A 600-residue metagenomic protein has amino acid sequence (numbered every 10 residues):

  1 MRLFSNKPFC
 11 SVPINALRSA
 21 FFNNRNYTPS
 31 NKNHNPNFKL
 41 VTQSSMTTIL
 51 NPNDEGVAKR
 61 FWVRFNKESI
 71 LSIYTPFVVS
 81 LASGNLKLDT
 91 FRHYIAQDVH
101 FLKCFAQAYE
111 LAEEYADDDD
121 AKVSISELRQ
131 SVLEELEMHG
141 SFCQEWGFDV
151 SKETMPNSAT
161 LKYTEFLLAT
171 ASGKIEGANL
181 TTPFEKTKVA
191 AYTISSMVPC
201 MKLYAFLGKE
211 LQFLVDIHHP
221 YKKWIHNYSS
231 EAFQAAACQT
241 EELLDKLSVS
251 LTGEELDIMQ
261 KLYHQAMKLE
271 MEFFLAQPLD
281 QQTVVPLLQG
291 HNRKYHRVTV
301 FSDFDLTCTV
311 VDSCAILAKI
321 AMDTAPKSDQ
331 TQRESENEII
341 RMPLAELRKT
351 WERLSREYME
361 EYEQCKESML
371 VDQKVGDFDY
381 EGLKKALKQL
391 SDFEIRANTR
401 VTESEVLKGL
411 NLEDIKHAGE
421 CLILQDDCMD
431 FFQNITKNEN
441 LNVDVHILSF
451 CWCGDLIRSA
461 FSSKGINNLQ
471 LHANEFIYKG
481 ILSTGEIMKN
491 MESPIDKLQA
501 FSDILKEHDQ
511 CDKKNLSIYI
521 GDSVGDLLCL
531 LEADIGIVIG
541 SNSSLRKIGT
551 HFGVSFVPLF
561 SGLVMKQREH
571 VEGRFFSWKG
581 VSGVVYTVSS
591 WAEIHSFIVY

Functional and structural regions predicted by a protein language model:
M1-A16: N-terminal chloroplast transit peptides
R2, L17-F21, Y27, F38-M46 (+5 more regions): Non-catalytic pre-domain segments flanking phosphatase-related domains
T47-K67: N-terminal regions that are enriched for targeting/export leaders and immediately downstream pro/stem segments
P52, W62, A96-V99, D120-A235: Active-site-proximal alpha-helical scaffolds that flank and shape metal-associated catalytic sites
W62-L86, F105, E241-L247: Short alpha-helical hairpin
N66-L71, L86-Y115, E134, S195-A205: Alpha-helical bundle segments that constitute or directly flank the non-heme di-iron/ferroxidase center
H226-S229, L288-Y295, A418-Y600: C-terminal cap/substrate-recognition subdomain and adjoining C-terminal extension of metal-dependent phosphatase-like
P286-K479: Alpha-helical substrate-recognition element adjacent to the catalytic core
